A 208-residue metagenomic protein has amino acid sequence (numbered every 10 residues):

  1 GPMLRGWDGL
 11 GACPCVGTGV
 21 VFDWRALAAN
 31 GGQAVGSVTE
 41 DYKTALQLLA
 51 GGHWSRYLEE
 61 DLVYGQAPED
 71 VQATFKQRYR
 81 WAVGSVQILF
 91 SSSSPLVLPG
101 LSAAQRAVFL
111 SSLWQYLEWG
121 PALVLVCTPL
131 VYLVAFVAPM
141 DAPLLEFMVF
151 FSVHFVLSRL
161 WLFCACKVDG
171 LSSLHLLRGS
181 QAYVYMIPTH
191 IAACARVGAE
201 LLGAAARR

Functional and structural regions predicted by a protein language model:
G1-V38, A50, V71-L113: Long helical/loop segments within the catalytic core of UDP-sugar-dependent glycosyltransferases, especially the large
G36, A45-V63: Catalytic donor-sugar/metal-binding loop of nucleotide-sugar-dependent glycosyltransferases
T44-A45, T74: Short, hydrophobic alpha-helical packing/hinge segments within bilobed ligand-binding/sensory domains
E59-A73: Active-site donor/metal-binding and catalytic loop motifs of nucleotide-sugar-dependent glycosylation enzymes
A67, T74-S92, L177-C194: Intracellular alpha-helical coupling/juxtamembrane segments of multi-pass membrane proteins
Q115-A206: Membrane-embedded multi-pass helical conduit in multi-pass membrane proteins, especially envelope-biosynthetic
